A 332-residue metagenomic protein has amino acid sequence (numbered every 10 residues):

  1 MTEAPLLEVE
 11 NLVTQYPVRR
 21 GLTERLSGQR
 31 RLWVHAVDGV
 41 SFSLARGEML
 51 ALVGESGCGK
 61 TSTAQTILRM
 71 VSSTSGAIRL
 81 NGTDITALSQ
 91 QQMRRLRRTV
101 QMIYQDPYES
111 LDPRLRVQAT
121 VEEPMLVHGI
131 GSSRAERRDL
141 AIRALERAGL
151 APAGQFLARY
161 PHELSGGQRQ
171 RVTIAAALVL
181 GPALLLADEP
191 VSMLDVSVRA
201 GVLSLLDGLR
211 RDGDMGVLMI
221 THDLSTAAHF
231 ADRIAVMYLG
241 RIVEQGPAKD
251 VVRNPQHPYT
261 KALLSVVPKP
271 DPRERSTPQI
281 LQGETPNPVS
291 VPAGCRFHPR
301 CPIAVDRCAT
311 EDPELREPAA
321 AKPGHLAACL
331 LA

Functional and structural regions predicted by a protein language model:
E3-P5, V18-G28, W33, G154 (+1 more regions): Short catalytic/signature loops enriched in Gly
V53-G54: The feature captures the beta-strand-to-loop junction immediately N-terminal to the Walker
G76-D84: Conserved ABC transporter NBD signature motif
T83-D84, A135-Q155, G208, L264-S265: Conserved ABC ATPase "signature" region
Y160-L164, Q168: Conserved ABC ATPase signature
V179-A183: A short, proline-enriched helix->beta-strand linker immediately N-terminal to the Walker B motif in ABC-type P-loop
P190, L194-S276: P-loop NTP-binding/switch modules centered on Walker-like glycine-rich loops
